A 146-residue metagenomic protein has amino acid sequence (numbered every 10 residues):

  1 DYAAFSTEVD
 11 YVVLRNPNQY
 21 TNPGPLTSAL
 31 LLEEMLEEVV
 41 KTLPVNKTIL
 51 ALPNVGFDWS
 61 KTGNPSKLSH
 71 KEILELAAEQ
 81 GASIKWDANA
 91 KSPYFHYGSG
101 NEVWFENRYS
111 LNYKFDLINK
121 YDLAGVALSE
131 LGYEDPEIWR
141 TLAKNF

Functional and structural regions predicted by a protein language model:
D1-Q80: Substrate-binding surface in catalytic domains of secreted glycosidases
Y2, Y11, Y20, Y94-Y97 (+4 more regions): Sequence-level detector for tyrosine residue identity
A4, K61, I73, A90 (+3 more regions): Low-complexity, compositionally biased segments
A4-E8, T42-P44, A88, F95-Y97 (+1 more regions): Extracellular/periplasmic catalytic domains that process cell-envelope and extracellular macromolecules
S28-A29, D87, N107, D135: Alpha-helix initiation/capping motif
K47, L52-L117, F146: Glycan-binding loop/region signatures in secreted carbohydrate-active enzymes
K114-F146: Acidic/aromatic/glycine-rich contiguous surface patches that form carbohydrate-binding/processing clefts and analogous
